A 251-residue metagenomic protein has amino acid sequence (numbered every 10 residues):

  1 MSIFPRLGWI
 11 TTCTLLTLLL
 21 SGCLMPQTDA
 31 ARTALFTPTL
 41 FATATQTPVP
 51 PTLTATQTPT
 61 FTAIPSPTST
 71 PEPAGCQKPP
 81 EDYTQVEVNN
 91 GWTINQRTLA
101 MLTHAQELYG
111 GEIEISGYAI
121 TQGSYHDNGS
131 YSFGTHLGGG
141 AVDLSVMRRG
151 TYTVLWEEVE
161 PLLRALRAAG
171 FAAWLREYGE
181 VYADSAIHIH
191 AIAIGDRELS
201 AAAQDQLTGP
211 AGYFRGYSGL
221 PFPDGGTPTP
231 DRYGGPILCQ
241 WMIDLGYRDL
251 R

Functional and structural regions predicted by a protein language model:
S2-T11: Bacterial N-terminal signal peptides that target proteins for export
F4, A31, Y152-V154: Short amphipathic alpha-helical segments with coiled-coil-like heptad repeat character
W9, C23, T93, D127 (+1 more regions): Functionally engaged cysteine thiol sites
T11-S21: Bacterial N-terminal signal peptides
C23-P80: Ser/Thr-rich, Proline-interspersed low-complexity disordered segments
P71-G179: Secreted/periplasmic proteins that engage bacterial cell-wall peptidoglycan
V86-W92, S132-G134, R149-R251: Catalytic cores and adjacent binding grooves of peptidoglycan-active enzymes
